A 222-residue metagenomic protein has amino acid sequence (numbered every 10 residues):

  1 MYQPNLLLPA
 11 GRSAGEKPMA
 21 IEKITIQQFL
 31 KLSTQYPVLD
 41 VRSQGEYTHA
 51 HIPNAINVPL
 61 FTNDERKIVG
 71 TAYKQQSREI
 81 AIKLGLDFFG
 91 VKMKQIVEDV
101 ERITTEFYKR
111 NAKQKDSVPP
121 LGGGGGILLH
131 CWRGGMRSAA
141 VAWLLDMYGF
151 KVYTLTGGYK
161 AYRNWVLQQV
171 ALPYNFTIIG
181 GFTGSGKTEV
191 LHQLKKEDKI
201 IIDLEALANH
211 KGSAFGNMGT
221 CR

Functional and structural regions predicted by a protein language model:
P9-R12, D116, L121-G123, E205: Glycine-biased, low-complexity coil/linker segments
M19-P53, A81, V170-A171, F176-G180: Flexible, polar/low-complexity N-terminal or interdomain linker segments that lie immediately upstream of folded
V38-R42, A55-V58, I201-L204: Short hydrophobic beta-strand that contains or immediately precedes a catalytic carboxylate
E65-R102: Aromatic- and Gly/Pro-rich amphipathic surface segment
D87-K115, G124-L155: Catalytic cysteine-centered active loop of the rhodanese-like fold, especially the PTP/DSP P-loop
M136-R137, T177-K196: Glycine-rich phosphate-binding P-loop
F150-R163, D203-A208: A short glycine-rich beta-strand->turn/loop micro-motif centered on a GG-aromatic cluster
E197-R222: Conserved nucleotide-sensing/catalytic segment adjacent to the nucleotide-binding pocket in NTP-handling enzymes
